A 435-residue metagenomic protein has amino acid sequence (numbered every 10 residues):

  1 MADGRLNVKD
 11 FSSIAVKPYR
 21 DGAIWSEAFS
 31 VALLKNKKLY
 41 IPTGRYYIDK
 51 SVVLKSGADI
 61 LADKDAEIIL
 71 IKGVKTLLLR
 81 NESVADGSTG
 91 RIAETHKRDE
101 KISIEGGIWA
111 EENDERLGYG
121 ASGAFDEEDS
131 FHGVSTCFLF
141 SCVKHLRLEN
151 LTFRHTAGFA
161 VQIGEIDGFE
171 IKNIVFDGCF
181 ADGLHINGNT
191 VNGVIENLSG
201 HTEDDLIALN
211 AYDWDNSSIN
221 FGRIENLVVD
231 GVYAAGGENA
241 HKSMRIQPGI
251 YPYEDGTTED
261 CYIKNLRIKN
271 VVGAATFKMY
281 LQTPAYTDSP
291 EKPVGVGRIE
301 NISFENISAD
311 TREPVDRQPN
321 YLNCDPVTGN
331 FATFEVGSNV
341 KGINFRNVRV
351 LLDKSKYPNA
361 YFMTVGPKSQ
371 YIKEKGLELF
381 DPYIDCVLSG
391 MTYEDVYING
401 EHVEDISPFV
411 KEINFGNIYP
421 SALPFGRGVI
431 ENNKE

Functional and structural regions predicted by a protein language model:
M1-E435: Extracellular/periplasmic carbohydrate-active domains that bind, remodel, or depolymerize complex polysaccharides
